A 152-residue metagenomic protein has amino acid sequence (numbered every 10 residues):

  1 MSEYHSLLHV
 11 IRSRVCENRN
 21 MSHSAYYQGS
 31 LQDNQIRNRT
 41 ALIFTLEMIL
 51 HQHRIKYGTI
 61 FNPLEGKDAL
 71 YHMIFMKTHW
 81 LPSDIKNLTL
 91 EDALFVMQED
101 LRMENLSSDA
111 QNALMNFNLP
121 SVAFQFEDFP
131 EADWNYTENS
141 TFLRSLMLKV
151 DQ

Functional and structural regions predicted by a protein language model:
S2-F117, T141-Q152: An amphipathic, hydrophobic-aromatic interaction surface with interspersed Lys/Arg that forms lipid/phosphate-bearing
A110, M115-P130: Extracytoplasmic electrostatic interaction patches
A123-Q152: Intrinsically disordered, low-complexity, charge-dense segments enriched in Lys/Arg and Glu/Asp interspersed
